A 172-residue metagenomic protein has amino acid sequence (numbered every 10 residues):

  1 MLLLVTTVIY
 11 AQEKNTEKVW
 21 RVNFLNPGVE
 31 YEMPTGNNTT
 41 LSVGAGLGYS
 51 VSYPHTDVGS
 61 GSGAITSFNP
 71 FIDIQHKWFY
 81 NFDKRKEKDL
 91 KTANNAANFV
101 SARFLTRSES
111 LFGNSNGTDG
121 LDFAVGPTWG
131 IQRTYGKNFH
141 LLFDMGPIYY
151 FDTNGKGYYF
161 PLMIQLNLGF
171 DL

Functional and structural regions predicted by a protein language model:
M1-T16, L168-L172: Bacterial Sec-dependent N-terminal signal peptides
Q12-T16, N38, N81-A97, Y135-F139: Short loop/turn motifs that connect adjacent beta-strands in outer-membrane beta-barrel proteins
T16-K18, N23-P27, T66-I72, D119-V125 (+1 more regions): Residues that define the transmembrane beta-barrel architecture of outer-membrane proteins
W20-V22, V43-A45, N98-F104, P127 (+2 more regions): Membrane-embedded beta-strand positions of outer-membrane beta-barrel proteins
F24-G28, L47-V51, W78-Y80, F104-S110 (+3 more regions): Transmembrane beta-strands of outer-membrane beta-barrel pores
V29, I74, P127-W129, M145 (+1 more regions): Membrane-embedded beta-strands of outer-membrane beta-barrel proteins, especially the hydrophobic/small aromatic
V51-T66, T106-D119, T153-K156, I164: Flexible, solvent-exposed loop segments that connect beta-strands
P70-K86, F160-L172: Outer-membrane beta-barrel "beta-signal"
